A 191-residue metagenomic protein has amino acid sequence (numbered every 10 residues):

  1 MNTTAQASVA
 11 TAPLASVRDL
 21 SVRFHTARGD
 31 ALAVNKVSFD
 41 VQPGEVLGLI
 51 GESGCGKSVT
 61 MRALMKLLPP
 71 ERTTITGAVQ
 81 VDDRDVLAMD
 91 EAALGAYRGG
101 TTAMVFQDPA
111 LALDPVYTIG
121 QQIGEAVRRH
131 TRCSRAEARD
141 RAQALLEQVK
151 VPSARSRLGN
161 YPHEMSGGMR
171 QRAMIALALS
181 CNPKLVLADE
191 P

Functional and structural regions predicted by a protein language model:
A10-L14, R23-K36, L67-T73, D90-L94 (+2 more regions): A short, flexible loop at the N-terminus of ABC-type nucleotide-binding domains that lies
I50-G51: The feature captures the beta-strand-to-loop junction immediately N-terminal to the Walker
T73-D85: Conserved ABC transporter NBD signature motif
D85, E137-S156: Conserved ABC ATPase "signature" region
I123, I175: Hydrophobic anchor residue at the start of the ABC signature
N160-M165, M169: Conserved ABC ATPase signature
S180-K184: A short, proline-enriched helix->beta-strand linker immediately N-terminal to the Walker B motif in ABC-type P-loop
